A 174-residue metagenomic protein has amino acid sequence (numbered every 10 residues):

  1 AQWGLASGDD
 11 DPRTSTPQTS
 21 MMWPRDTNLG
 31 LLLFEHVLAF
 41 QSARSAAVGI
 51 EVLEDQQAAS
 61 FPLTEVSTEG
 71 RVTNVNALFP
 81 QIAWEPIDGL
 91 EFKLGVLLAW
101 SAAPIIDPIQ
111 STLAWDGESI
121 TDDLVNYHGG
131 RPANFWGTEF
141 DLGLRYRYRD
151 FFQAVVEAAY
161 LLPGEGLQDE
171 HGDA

Functional and structural regions predicted by a protein language model:
A1, P80-W84, L142-Y146, A174: Residues on the lipid-exposed face of transmembrane beta-strands in outer-membrane beta-barrel proteins
Q2-W84, K93, W100-G129: Extracellular/periplasmic loop regions
L5, P86, V96-L98, Y148 (+1 more regions): Short beta-strand segments enriched in hydrophobic/aromatic residues within well-folded beta-rich domains
N74-L78, N134-F140, D173-A174: Residues that define the transmembrane beta-barrel architecture of outer-membrane proteins
G89-F92, Y146, D150-V156: Repeated loop/turn-to-beta-strand initiation elements of outer-membrane beta-barrel proteins
G95-L97, A102, P132, W136 (+2 more regions): Extracellular low-complexity, Gly/Ser/Thr-rich intrinsically disordered linkers and protease-sensitive activation/hinge
D150-D173: C-terminal beta-signal and adjacent terminal beta-strands/loops of Gram-negative outer-membrane beta-barrel proteins
